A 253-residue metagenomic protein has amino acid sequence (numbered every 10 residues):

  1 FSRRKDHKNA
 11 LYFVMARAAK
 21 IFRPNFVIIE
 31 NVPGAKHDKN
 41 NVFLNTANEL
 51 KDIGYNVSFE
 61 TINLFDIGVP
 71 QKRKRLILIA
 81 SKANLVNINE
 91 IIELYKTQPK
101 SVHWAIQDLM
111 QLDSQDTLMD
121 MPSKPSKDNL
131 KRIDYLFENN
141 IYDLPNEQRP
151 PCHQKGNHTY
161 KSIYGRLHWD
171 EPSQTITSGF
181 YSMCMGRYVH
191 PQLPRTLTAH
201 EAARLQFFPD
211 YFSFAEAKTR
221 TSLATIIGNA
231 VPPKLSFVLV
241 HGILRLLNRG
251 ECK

Functional and structural regions predicted by a protein language model:
F1-I163: Class I S-adenosyl-L-methionine
K124-K253: C-terminal target-recognition/interaction regions appended to catalytic cores
